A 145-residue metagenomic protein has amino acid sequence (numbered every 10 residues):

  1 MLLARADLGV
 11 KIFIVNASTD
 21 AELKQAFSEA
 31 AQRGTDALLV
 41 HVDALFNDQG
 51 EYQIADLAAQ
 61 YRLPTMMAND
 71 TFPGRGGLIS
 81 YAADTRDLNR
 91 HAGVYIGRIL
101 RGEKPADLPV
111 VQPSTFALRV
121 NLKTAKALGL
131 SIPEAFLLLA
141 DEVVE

Functional and structural regions predicted by a protein language model:
M1-E145: Short hydrophobic alpha-helices and adjacent helix-cap/hinge residues
